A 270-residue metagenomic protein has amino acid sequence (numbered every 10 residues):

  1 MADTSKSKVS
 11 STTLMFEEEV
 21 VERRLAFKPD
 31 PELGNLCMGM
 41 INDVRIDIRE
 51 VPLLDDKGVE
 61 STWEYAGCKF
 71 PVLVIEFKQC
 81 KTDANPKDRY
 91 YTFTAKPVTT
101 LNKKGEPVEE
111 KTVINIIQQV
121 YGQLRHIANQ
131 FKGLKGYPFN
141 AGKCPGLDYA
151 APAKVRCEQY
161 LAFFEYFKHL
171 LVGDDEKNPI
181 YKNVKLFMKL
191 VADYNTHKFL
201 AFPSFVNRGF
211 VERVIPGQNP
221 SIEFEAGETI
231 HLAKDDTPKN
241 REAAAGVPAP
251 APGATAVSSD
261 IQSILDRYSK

Functional and structural regions predicted by a protein language model:
A2-K270: Short beta-rich binding modules
